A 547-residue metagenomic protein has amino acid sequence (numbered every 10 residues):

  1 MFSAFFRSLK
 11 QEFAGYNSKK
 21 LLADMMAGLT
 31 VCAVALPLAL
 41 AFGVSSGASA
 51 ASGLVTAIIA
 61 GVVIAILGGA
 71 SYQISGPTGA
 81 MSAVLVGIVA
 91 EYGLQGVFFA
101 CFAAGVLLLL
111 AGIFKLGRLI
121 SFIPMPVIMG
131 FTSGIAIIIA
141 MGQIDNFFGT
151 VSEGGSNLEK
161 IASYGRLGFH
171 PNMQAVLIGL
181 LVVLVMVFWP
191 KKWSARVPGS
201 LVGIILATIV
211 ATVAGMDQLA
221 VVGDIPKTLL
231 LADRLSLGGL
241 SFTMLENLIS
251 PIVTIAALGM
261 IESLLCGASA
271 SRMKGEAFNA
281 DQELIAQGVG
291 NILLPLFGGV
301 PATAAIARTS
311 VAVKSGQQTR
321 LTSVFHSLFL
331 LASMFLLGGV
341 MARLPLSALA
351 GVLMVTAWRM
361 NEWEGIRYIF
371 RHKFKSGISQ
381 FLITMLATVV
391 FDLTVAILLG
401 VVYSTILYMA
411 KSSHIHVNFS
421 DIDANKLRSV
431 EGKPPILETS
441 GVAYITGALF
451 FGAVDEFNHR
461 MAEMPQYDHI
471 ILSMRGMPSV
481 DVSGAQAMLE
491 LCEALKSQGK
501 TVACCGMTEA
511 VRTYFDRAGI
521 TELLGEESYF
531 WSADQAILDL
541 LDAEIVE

Functional and structural regions predicted by a protein language model:
M1-D423: Transmembrane helical cores of multi-pass ion-transport proteins
I74, C504, Y529: Conserved SAM-binding loop
I135, M474, W531: Residues that line or immediately flank small-molecule/substrate-binding pockets and catalytic motifs
K227, L231, G447, S532: Active-site donor-binding loop signature of nucleotide-sugar glycosyltransferases
L328, V511-R512, W531: Short secondary-structure capping/turn micro-motifs that flank functional sites
R359-L523, L541-E547: The feature marks cytosolic C-terminal regulatory regions of anion transporters and related permeases
L524-D539: Short acidic-hydrophobic, aromatic-tinged amphipathic segments that line or gate anion-handling sites
